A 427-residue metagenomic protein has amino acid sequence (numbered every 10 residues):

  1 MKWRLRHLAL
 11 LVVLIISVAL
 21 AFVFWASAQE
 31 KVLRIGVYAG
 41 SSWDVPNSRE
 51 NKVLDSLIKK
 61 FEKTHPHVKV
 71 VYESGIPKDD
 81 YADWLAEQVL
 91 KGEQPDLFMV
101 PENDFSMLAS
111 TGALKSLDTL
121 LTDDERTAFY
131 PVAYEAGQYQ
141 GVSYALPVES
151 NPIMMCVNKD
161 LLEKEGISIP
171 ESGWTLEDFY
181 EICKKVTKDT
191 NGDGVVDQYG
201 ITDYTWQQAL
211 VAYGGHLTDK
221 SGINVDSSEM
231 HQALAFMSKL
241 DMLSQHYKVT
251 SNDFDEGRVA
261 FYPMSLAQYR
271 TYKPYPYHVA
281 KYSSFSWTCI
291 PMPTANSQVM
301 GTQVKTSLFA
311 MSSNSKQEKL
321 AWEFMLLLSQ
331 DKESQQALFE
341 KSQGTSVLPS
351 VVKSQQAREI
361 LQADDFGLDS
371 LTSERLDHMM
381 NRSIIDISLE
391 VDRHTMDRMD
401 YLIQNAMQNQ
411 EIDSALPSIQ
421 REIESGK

Functional and structural regions predicted by a protein language model:
M1-S106, N296, K332, Y401 (+2 more regions): Conserved N-terminal structural module of periplasmic/extracytoplasmic solute-binding proteins
K69, V279-S346: Extracytoplasmic/periplasmic substrate-recognition and gating elements
I76, V100-P152, S284-P291: Hinge/lid segment of periplasmic solute-binding proteins
D96, E125-L161, G194, Q198-G200 (+2 more regions): A structural signal for short loop-to-beta-strand junctions that line the ligand-binding cleft of periplasmic/secreted
D118-F129, S172, N191-G194, Y199 (+4 more regions): Short, solvent-exposed loop/beta-turn-alpha elements that line the ligand-binding surface or hinge of extracytoplasmic
Y144-V148, I153, E177-N224, V259-F261: Extracytoplasmic/periplasmic solute-binding protein
C183, K220-K248: Glycine-centered hinge/linker elements that transmit conformational signals in sensory and ligand-binding systems
E340-N405: Long, aromatic- and glycine/proline-rich binding clefts that accommodate carbohydrate-like moieties
